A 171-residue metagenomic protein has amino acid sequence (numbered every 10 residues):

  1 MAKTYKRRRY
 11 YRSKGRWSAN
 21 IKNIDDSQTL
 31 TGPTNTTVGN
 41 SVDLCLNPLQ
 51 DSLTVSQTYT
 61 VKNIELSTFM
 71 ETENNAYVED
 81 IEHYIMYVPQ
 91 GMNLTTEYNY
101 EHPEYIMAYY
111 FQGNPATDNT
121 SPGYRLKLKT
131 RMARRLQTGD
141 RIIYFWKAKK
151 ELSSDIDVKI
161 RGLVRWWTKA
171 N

Functional and structural regions predicted by a protein language model:
A2-N171: Capsid-like jelly-roll
